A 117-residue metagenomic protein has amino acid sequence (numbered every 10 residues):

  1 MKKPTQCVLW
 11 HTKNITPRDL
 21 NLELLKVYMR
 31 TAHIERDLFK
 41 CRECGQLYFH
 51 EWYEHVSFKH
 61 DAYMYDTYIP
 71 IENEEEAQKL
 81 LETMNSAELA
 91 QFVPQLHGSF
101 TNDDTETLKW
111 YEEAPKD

Functional and structural regions predicted by a protein language model:
M1-A32, L38, F49-K79: Short recognition patches in nucleic-acid-associated and regulatory proteins
L38-C44: Cysteine-rich micro-motifs
V56-M64, A77-D117: Long, contiguous alpha-helical scaffold regions
